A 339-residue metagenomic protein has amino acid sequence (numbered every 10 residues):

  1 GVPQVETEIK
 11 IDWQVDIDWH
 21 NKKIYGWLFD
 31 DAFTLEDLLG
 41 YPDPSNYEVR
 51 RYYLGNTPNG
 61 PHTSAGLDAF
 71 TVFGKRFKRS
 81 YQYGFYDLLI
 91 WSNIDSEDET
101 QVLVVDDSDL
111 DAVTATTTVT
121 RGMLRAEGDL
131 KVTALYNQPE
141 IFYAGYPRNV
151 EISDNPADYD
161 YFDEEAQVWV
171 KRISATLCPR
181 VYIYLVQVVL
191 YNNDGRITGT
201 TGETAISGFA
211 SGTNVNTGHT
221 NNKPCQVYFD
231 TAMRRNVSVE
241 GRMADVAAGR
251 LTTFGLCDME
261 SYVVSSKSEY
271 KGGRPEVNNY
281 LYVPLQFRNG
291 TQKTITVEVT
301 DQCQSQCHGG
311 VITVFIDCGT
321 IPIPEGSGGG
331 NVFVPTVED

Functional and structural regions predicted by a protein language model:
G1-W19: Bacterial Sec-dependent N-terminal signal peptides
V2-P3, T176-C178, G326, V334: Short, solvent-exposed loop/linker segments at the N-terminal edge of repeated beta-sheet extracellular domains
K10-Q14, W91, Q187-V189, A205 (+1 more regions): Residue-level recognition of well-ordered beta-strand positions that form the cores of beta-sheet-rich folds across
H20-W27, F33-D43, N193-T201: A short beta-turn/strand-edge loop motif at beta-sheet boundaries
L38-E99, I197-S305: Tryptophan-paired
R50-P179: Short, low-hydrophobicity acidic/polar segments
V119-M259: Acidic, serine/threonine- and glycine-rich low-complexity intrinsically disordered segments that serve as flexible
D301-D339: Extended, compositionally biased alpha-helical segments that mediate assembly or anchoring
